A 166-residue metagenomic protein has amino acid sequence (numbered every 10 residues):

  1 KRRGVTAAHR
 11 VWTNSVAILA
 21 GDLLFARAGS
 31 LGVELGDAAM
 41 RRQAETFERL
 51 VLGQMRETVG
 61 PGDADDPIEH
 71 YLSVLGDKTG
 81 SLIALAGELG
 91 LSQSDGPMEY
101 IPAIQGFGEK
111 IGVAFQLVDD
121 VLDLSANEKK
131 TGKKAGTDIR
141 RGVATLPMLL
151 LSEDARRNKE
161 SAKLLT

Functional and structural regions predicted by a protein language model:
K1-S161: Mg2+-dependent prenyl diphosphate-binding active-site environment of isoprenoid biosynthetic enzymes
